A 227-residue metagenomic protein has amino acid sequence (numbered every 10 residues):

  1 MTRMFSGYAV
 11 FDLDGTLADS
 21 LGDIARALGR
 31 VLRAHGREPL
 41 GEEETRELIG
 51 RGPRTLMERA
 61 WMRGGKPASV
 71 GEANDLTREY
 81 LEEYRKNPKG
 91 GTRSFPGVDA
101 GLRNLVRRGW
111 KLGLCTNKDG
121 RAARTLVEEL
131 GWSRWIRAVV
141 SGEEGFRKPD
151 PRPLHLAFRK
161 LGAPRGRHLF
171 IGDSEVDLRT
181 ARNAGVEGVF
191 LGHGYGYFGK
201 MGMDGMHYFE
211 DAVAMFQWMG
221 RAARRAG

Functional and structural regions predicted by a protein language model:
T2-E47: Active-site neighborhood of HAD-like aspartate-dependent phosphohydrolases
T2-S6, E43, V106, G120 (+1 more regions): Asp-based, Mg2+/Mn2+-dependent phosphohydrolase catalytic module
F5, R85-L114, G120-R124, P151: Short, acidic loop-to-helix structural element flanking the phosphoryl-transfer center in phosphate-processing enzymes
V10, L17, S94, L112-C115 (+3 more regions): Conserved SAM-binding loop
F11-L13, Y80, I136, L154: Conserved hydrophobic/aromatic "anchor" residues that stabilize well-ordered secondary structure elements
R33-E38, G64-A68, R107-R108, G131-W135 (+1 more regions): Short helix-capping segments at alpha-helix termini
G50-K86, P96-D99, N104-V106: A metal-dependent, Asp-based hydrolase signature
